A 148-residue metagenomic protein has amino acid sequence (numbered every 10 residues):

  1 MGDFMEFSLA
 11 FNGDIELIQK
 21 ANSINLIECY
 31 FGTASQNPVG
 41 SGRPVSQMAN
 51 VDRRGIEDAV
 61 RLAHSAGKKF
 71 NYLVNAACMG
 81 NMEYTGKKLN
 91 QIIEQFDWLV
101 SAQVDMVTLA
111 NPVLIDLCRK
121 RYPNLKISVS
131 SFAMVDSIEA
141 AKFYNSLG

Functional and structural regions predicted by a protein language model:
G2-G148: Non-catalytic helical/linker scaffolds that mediate oligomerization, partner binding, and domain coupling around large
